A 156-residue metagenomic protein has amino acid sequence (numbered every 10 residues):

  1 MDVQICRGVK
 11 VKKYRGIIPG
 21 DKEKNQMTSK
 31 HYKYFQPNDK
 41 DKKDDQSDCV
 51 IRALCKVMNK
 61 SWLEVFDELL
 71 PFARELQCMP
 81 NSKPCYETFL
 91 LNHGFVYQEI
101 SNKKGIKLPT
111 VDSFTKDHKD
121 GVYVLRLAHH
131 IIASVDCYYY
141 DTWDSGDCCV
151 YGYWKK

Functional and structural regions predicted by a protein language model:
K12-M79, P84, T88, N92-H93: Active-site nucleophile-adjacent alpha helix/oxyanion-hole segment immediately C-terminal to the catalytic cysteine
A73-H129, V135-D144: Conserved active-site-adjacent core of cysteine acyl-enzyme catalytic domains
D141-K156: Noncatalytic regulatory segments and standalone regulatory/sensor domains
